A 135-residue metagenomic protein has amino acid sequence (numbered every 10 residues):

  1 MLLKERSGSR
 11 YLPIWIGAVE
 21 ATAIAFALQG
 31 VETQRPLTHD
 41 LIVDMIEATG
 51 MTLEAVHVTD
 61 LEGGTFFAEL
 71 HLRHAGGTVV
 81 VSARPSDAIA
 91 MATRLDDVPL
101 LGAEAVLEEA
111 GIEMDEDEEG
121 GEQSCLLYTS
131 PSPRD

Functional and structural regions predicted by a protein language model:
M1-T52: A positional/architectural concept
I16-A21, R84-I89, T129: A short, sequence-level motif marking secondary-structure junctions
T33-Q34, E47-T49, E108-I112, E116-S124: A charge-rich, low-complexity, intrinsically flexible signal that marks solvent-exposed coils, linkers, repeats
R35, T52-E54, V98-G102: Short, structured loop/turn "capping" segments at alpha-beta junctions
E47, T93-R94: Anion (oxyanion) recognition and catalysis
G50-I89, I112-M114: Catalytic-site beta-strand/loop segments enriched in glycine and acidic/polar residues
S86-I89, L95-E113: Glycine-rich phosphate/pyrophosphate-binding loops and their adjacent beta-strand/loop elements at enzyme active sites
Y128-D135: Conserved small/polar residues in nucleotide/adenosyl-binding loops
